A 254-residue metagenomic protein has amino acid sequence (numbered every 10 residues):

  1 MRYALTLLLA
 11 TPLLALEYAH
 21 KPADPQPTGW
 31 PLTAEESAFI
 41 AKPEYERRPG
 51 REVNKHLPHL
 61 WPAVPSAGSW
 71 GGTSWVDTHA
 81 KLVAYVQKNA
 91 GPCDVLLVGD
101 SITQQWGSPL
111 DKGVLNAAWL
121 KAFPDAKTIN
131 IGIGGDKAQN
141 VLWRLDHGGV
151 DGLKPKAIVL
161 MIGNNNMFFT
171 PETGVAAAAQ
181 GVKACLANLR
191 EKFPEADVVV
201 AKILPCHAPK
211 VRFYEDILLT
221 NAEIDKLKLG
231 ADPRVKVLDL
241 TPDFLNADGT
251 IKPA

Functional and structural regions predicted by a protein language model:
M1, A15-V98, I102-G113, K121: N-terminal secretory targeting modules
Y3-P12: Sec-dependent N-terminal signal peptides
S74-D77, I133, K137-N140, A177-G181 (+1 more regions): Soluble or luminal CAZymes and related metallo-dependent hydrolases
G91-V95, D125-K127, K154-I158, F193-V198 (+1 more regions): Loop/turn elements at helix/coil->beta-strand transitions in domains of secreted/extracellular proteins
Q104-A118, A122-P124, A138-K183, N188-K192 (+1 more regions): Oxyanion-hole/transition-state-stabilizing segment in secreted/luminal serine hydrolases and related acyltransferases
P124-G135: A short beta-strand-loop structural module common to alpha/beta enzyme folds
N130-G132, K202, D239: Residue-level recognition of beta-strand->loop/alpha-helix junctions
P205-A254: Catalytic His-Asp segment of secreted/periplasmic serine-dependent ester chemistry enzymes
